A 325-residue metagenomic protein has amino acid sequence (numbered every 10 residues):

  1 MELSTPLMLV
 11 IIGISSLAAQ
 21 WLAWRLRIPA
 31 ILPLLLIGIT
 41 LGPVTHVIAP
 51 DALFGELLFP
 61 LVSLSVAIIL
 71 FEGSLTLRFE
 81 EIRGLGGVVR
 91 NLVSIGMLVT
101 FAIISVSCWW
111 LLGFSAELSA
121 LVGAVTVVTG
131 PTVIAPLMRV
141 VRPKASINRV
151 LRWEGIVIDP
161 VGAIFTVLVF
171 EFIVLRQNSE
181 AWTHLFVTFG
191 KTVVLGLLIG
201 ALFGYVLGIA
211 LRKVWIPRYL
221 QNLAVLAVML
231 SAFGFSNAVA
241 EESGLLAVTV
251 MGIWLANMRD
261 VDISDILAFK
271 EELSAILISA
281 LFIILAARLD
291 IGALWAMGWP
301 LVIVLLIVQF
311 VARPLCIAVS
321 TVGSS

Functional and structural regions predicted by a protein language model:
M1-S325: Transmembrane helical cores of multi-pass secondary ion antiporters/exchangers
